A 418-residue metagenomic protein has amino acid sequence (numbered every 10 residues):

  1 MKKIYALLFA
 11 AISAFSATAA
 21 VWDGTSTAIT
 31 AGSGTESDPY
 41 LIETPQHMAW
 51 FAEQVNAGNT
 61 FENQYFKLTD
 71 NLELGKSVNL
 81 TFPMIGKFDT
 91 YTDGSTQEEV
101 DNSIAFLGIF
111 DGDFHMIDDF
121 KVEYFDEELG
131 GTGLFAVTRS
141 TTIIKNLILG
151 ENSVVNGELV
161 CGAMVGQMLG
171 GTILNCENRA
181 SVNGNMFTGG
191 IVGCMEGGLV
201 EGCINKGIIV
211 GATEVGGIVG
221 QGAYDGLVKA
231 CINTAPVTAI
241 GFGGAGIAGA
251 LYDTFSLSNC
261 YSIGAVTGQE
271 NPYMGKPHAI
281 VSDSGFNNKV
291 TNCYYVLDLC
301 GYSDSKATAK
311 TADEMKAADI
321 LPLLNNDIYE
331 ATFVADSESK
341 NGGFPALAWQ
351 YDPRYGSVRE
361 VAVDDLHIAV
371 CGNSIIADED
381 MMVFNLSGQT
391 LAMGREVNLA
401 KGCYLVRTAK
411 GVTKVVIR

Functional and structural regions predicted by a protein language model:
M1-A20: Sec-dependent, cleavable N-terminal signal peptides
K2-L7, I42, I368, L386-Q389: Terminal non-domain segments
K3-I4, T311, S374, V415: N-terminal cationic leader/targeting segments used for protein routing and processing
Y5-A6, F15, S181, I208 (+2 more regions): Intrinsically disordered, low-complexity repeat segments enriched in small/polar residues
F15, D364-R418: C-terminal outer-membrane/trafficking sorting elements
A20-A362: Surface-exposed repetitive/solenoidal architectures
